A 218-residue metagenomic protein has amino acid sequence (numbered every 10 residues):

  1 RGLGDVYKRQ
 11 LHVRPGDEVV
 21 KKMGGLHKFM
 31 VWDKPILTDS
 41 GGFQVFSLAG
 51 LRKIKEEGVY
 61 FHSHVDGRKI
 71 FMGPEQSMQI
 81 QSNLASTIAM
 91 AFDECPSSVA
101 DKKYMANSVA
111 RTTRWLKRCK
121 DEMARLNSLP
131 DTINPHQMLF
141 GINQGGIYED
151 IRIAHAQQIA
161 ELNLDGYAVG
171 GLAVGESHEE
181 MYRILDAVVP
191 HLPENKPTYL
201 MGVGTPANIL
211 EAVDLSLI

Functional and structural regions predicted by a protein language model:
G2-Y7: Short, small-residue-biased leader/transition segments that mark boundaries at the very start of proteins
K8-L11, G25-R125, N143-D150: Active-site beta->alpha loop and helix N-cap motifs at the rims of alpha/beta catalytic domains
L11-M23, V99-V109, N127, G175-V188: Active-site-adjacent beta->alpha loops and helix N-cap segments on the catalytic face of soluble alpha/beta enzymes
E18-K21, L51-K53, Y104-A106, A154-A156 (+2 more regions): Short, glycine/charged-enriched secondary-structure capping and boundary segments
H27-K28, D131, P190: Short secondary-structure boundary/capping segments
T113, E122, L126, M138-I218: Glycine-rich phosphate/ribose-binding loops and adjacent secondary-structure elements that form binding surfaces
R125-I133: Flexible, glycine/charged-enriched surface loops at secondary-structure junctions
